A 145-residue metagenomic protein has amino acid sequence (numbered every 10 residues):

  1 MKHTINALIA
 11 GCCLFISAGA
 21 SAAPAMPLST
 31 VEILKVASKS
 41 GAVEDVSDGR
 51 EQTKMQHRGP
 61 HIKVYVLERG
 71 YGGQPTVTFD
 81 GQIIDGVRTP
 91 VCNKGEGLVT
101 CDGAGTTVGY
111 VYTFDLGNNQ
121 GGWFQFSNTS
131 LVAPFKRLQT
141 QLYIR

Functional and structural regions predicted by a protein language model:
M1-C12: Bacterial N-terminal signal peptides that target proteins for export
S17-A20: N-terminal signal peptide c-region/cleavage motif recognized by signal peptidases
A22-H57, R145: Short, compositionally biased P/S/T/A/G/V-rich stretches that sit at domain boundaries
M55-G59, G105-T107, G117-G121: Surface-exposed coil/turn segments at beta-strand junctions on protein surfaces, enriched
H57-Y71: Aromatic/hydrophobic beta-strand junction motif of beta-rich domains
E68-E96: Extended low-complexity, serine/threonine- and proline-enriched intrinsically disordered segments
K94-F114: Aromatic sugar-binding surface patches on proteins that engage polysaccharides or sugar-phosphate polymers
D115-I144: Short, exposed beta-strand-loop hairpins at the edges of beta-sheets in extracellular/periplasmic proteins
